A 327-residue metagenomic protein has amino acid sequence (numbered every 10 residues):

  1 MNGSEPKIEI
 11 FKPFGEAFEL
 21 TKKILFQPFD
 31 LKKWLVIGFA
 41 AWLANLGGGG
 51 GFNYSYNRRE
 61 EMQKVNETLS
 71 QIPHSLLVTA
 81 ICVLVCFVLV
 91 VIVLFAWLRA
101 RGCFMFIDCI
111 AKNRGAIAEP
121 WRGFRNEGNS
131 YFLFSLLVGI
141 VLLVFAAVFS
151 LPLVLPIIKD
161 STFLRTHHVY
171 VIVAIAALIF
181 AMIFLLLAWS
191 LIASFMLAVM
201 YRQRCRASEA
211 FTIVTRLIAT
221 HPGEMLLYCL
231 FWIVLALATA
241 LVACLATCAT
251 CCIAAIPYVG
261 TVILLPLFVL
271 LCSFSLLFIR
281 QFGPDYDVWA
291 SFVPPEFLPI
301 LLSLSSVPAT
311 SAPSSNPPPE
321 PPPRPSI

Functional and structural regions predicted by a protein language model:
N2-E19, K23-V36, A40-G48, F52-Y56 (+5 more regions): Juxtamembrane transition segments at transmembrane-helix termini in multipass membrane proteins
E19, K23-F26, R122-L142, R216-L235: Alpha-helical transmembrane segments of multi-pass membrane proteins
F26-Q27, S70-V78, W121-N126, L164-V171 (+2 more regions): Helix-boundary and loop/linker segments of multi-pass membrane transporters
L46, I92-R101, M105, I140-V144: Mid-bilayer segments of alpha-helical transmembrane spans in multi-pass integral membrane proteins that mediate
G51-L84, A147-I179: Long, highly hydrophobic alpha-helical transmembrane signal-anchor segments
L76-A80, L84, A116-L143, H167-M182: Alpha-helical membrane-spanning segments of integral membrane proteins, especially the hydrophobic core of TM bundles
W97-N126: Hydrophobic transmembrane alpha-helix segments characteristic of membrane transport and insertion machinery
A111-I117, N126-E127, Q203-A207, T220-H221 (+1 more regions): Juxtamembrane helix-boundary/capping and inter-helix hinge elements in multi-pass membrane proteins
